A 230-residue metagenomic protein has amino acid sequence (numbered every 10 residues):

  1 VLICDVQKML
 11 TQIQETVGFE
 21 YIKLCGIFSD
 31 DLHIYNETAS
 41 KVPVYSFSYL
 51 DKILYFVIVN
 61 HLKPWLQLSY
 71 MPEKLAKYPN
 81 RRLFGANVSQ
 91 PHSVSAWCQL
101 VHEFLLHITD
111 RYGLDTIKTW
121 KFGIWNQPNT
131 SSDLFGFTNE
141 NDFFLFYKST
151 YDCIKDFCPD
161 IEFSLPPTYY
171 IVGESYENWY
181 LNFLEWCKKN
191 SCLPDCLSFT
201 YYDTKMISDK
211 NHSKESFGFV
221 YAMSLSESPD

Functional and structural regions predicted by a protein language model:
V1-E20, L24-C25: Mature N-terminal, pre-catalytic/accessory segment of carbohydrate-active enzymes
V17-A222: Substrate-binding cleft and catalytic face of glycoside hydrolase catalytic domains, especially the flexible beta-alpha
S226-D230: Contiguous mid-protein beta-loop-alpha structural module that forms a pocket-lining wall or clamp of enzyme active
